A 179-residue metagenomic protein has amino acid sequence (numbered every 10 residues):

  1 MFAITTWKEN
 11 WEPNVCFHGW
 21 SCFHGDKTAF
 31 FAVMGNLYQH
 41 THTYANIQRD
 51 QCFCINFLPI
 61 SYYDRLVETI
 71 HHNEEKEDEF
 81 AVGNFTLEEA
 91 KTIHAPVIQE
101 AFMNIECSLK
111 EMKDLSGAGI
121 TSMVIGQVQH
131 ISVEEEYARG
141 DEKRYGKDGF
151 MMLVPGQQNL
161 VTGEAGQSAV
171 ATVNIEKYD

Functional and structural regions predicted by a protein language model:
M1-D179: Basic, polyanion-binding surface patches
